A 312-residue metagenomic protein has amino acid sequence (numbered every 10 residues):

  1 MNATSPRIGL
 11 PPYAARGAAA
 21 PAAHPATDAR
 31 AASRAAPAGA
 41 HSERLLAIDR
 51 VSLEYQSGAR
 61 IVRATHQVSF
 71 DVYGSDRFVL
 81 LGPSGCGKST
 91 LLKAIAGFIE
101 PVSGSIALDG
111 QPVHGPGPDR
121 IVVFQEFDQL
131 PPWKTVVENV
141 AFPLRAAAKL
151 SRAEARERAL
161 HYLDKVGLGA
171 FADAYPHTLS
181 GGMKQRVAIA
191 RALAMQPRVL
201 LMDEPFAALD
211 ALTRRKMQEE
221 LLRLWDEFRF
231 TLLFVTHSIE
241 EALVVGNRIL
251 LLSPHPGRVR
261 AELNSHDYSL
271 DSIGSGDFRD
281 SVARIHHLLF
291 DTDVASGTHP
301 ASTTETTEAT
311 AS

Functional and structural regions predicted by a protein language model:
Q56-G58, E100, A141-E154, K165-V166: ABC-type ATPase nucleotide-binding domains, specifically the catalytic core motifs of the NBD
A96: Helix-to-loop junction immediately C-terminal to a conserved catalytic motif
G104-P116: Conserved ABC transporter NBD signature motif
W133-F142: Short coil-to-helix segment of the ABC ATPase nucleotide-binding domain corresponding to the Q-loop/switch region
R152-F171, R223: Conserved ABC ATPase "signature" region
Y175-L179, M183: Conserved ABC ATPase signature
A194-R198: A short, proline-enriched helix->beta-strand linker immediately N-terminal to the Walker B motif in ABC-type P-loop
